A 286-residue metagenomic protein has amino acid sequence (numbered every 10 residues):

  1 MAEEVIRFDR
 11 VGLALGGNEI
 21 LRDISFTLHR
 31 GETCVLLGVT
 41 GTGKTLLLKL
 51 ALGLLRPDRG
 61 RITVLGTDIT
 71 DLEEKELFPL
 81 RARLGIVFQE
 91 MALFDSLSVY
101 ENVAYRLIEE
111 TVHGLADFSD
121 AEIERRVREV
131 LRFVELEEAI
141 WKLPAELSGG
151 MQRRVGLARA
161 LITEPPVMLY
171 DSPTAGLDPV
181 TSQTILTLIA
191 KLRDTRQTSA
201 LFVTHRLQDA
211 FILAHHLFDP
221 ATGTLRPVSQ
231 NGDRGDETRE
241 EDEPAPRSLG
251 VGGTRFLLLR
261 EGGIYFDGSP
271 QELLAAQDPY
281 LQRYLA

Functional and structural regions predicted by a protein language model:
L52: Helix-to-loop junction immediately C-terminal to a conserved catalytic motif
G60-D68: Conserved ABC transporter NBD signature motif
T67-D68, I108-T111, A116-A139: Conserved ABC ATPase "signature" region
I69-G85, D120, L273-Q277: ABC ATPase NBD coupling module
L143-L147, M151: Conserved ABC ATPase signature
I162-P166: A short, proline-enriched helix->beta-strand linker immediately N-terminal to the Walker B motif in ABC-type P-loop
M168-D171: Catalytic Walker B motif of ABC-type/P-loop ATPase nucleotide-binding domains
